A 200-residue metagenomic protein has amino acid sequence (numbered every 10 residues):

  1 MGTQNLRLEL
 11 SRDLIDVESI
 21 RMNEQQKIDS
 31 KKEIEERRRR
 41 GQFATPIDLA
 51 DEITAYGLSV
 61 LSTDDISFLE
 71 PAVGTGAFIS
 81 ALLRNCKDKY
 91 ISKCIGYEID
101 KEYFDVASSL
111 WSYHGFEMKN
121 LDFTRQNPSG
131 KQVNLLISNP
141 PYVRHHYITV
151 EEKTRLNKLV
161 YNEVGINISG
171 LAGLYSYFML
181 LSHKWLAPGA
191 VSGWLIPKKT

Functional and structural regions predicted by a protein language model:
G2-L110, H114, D122, Y175: Class I S-adenosyl-L-methionine
A72, E98, I137-P140, I196-K198: Glycine-rich, histidine-containing beta strand-loop boundary motifs that form or position
K101-Y103, N167-T200: Conserved Class I SAM-dependent methyltransferase catalytic core
E102, Q126, V143-H145: Active-site loop signature of alpha/beta-hydrolase-fold enzymes
L121, L135-S138, H146-Y147: Acidic, glycine- and histidine-enriched catalytic cores of nucleic acid- and nucleotide-handling enzymes, centered on
N127-L136: A short acidic, Gly/Pro-enriched loop at the edge of an enzyme's catalytic core that lines a small-molecule cofactor
Y142-L171: Mobile active-site "lid"/loop adjacent to the S-adenosyl-L-methionine
